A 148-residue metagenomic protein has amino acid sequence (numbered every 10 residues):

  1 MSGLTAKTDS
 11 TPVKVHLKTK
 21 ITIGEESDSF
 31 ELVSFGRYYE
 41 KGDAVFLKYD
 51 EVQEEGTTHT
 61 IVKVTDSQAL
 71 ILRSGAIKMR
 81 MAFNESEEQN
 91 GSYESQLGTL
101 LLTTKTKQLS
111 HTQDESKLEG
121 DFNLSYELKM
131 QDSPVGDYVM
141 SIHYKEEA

Functional and structural regions predicted by a protein language model:
S2-A82, S86-N123, E127, S133-V135 (+1 more regions): N-terminal intrinsically disordered, cationic/polar leader segments that include organellar targeting peptides
